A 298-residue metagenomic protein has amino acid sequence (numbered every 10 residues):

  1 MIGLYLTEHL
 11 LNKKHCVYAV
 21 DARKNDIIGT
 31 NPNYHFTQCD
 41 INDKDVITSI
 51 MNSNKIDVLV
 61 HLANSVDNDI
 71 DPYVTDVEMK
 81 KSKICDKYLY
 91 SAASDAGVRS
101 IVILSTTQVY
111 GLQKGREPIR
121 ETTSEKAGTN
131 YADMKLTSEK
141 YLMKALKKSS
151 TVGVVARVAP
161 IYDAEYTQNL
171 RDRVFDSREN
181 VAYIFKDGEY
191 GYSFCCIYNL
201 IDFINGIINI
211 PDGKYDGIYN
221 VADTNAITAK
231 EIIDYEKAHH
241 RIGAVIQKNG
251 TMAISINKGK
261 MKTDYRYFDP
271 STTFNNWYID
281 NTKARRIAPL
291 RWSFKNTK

Functional and structural regions predicted by a protein language model:
M1-V58: N-terminal Rossmann/SDR dinucleotide-binding element
I41-K83: NAD(P)H-binding glycine-rich loop region in Rossmannoid oxidoreductase-like domains and their noncatalytic homologs
K80, I84-C85, G115-A156, P160-I161: Catalytic helix-loop patch of NAD(P)-dependent Rossmann-fold dehydrogenases
K87-N130: Conserved Rossmann-fold NAD(P)-dependent oxidoreductase catalytic core, especially the SDR/UDP-sugar
A145-K148, V152-Y192, I197-N199, G206 (+1 more regions): NAD(P)-dependent short-chain dehydrogenase/reductase
D163, F185-Y190, G217-I227, Y235-H239 (+2 more regions): Glycine-rich Rossmann NAD(P)(H)-binding loop
F203-R266: Mid/C-terminal beta-alpha module of Rossmann-like enzyme folds, strongest in SDR-family dehydrogenases/epimerases
I227, R266-K298: C-terminal amphipathic/interface module of NAD(P)-dependent oxidoreductases and related NAD-binding regulators
